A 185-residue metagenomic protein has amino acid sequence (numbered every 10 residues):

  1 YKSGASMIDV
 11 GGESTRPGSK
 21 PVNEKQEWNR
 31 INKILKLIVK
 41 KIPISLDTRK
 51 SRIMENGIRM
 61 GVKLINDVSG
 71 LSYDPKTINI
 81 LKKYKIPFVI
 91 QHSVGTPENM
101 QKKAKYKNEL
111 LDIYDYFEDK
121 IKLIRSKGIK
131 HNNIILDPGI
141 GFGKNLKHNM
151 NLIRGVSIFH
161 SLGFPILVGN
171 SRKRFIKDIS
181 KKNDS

Functional and structural regions predicted by a protein language model:
Y1-G11: Catalytic domains of carbohydrate-active enzymes, especially glycoside hydrolases
A5-S6, P43, E118-N133: Phosphate/pyrophosphate-binding loops at sites that engage ATP/ADP/AMP, CoA/4′-phosphopantetheine, polyphosphate
T15-K33, L37, P43, S51-R52 (+3 more regions): Active-site-adjacent loop and "lid" segments of alpha/beta metabolic enzymes
I140: Active-site metal-binding loops of divalent metal-dependent hydrolases
